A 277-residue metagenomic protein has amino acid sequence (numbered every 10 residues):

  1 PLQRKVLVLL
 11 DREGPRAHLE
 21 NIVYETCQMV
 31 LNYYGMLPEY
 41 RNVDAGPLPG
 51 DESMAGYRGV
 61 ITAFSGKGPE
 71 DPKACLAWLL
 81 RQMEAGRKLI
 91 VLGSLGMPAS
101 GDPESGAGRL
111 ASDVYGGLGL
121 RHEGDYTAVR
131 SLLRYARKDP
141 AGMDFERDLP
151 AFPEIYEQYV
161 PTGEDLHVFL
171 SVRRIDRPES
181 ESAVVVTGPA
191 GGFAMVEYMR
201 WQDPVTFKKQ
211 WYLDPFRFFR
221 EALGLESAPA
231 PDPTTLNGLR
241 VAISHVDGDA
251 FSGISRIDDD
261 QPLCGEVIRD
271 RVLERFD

Functional and structural regions predicted by a protein language model:
P1-G56, G238, C264-F276: Aromatic-Pro/Gly-enriched surface loop or interdomain linker that acts as a lid/target-recognition segment
V6-L9, E39-Y40, G59-T62, L89-G93 (+3 more regions): Structural recognition of the beta-strand scaffold that forms the well-ordered cores of secreted hydrolase catalytic
R12-R16, G59-E70, G248-L263: The substrate-binding groove and active-site-proximal loops of carbohydrate-active enzymes, especially glycoside
G14-L19, Y40, P178-E179, Q202-F207 (+1 more regions): Short, solvent-exposed loop/turn elements at domain surfaces
V43-G50, A74-A77, L225-P233: Alpha-helical scaffolding within the catalytic cores of extracellular/periplasmic polymer-degrading hydrolases
G68-R147: A glycine-rich, often tryptophan-bearing local segment used as a flexible ligand/cofactor-contacting loop or short
A128-M199, P204: Catalytic beta-strand/loop cores that center a nucleophilic Ser/Cys/Thr and support acyl-enzyme chemistry
D203-D277: Active-site beta->alpha N-cap acidic-glycine motif
